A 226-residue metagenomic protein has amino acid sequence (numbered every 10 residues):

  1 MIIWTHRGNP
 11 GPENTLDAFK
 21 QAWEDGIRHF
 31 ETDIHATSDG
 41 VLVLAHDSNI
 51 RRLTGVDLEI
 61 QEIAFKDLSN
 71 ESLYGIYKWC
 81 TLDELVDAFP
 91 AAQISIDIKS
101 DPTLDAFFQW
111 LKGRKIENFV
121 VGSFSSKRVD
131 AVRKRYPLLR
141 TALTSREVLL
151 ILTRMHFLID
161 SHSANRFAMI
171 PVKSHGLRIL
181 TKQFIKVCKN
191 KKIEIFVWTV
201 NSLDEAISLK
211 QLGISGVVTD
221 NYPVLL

Functional and structural regions predicted by a protein language model:
M1-L226: Phosphate-group recognition and catalysis centered on beta-loop-alpha active-site segments
